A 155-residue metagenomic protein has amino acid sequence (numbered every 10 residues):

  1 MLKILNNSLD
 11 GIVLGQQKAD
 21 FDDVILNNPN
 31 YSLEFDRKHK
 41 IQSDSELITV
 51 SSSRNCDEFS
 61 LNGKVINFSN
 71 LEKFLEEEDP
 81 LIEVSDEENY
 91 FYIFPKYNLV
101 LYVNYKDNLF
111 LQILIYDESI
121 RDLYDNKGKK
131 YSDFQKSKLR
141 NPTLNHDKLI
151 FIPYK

Functional and structural regions predicted by a protein language model:
M1-K155: Short helix/turn-capping signatures at newly exposed starts of structured segments
